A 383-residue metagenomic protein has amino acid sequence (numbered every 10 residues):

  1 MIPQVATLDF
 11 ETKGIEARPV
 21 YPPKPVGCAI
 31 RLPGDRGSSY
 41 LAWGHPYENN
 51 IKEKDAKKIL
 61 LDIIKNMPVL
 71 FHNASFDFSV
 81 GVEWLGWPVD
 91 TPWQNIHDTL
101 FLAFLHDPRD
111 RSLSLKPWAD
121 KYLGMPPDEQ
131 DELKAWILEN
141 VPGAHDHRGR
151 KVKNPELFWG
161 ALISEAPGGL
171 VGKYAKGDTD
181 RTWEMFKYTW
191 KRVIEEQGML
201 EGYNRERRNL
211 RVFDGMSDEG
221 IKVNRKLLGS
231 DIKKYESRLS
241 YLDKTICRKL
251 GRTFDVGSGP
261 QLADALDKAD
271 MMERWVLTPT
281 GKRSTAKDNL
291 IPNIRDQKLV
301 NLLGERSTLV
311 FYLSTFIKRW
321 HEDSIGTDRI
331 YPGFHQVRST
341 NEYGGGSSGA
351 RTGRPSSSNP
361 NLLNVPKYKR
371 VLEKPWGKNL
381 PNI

Functional and structural regions predicted by a protein language model:
M1-I30, G37-S38, D110, D120-P127 (+1 more regions): Conserved "right-hand" nucleotidyltransferase catalytic core of DNA-directed polymerases
M1-V5, F10-F78, V82-E83: Conserved non-catalytic scaffold segment of RNase H-like nuclease domains
T7-L8, H72, I96-F101, N382-I383: Conserved catalytic palm subdomain of right-hand nucleotidyl-transferase polymerases, strongest for RNA-directed enzymes
R18, C28, S75-P88, L102-H106 (+1 more regions): Short active-site loop/helix that positions an aromatic residue
D62, S79-E83, F104, P117-K121 (+3 more regions): Residue-level signal for well-ordered alpha-helical scaffold segments within enzymatic catalytic domains
D77-G81, S112-L115, D128-D131: Switch/connector loops and helix/strand junctions flanking conserved nucleotide-binding motifs in nucleotide-processing
P88-P108, L115-P117: Conserved beta-strand -> loop -> alpha-helix junction used to position metal-binding or nucleic-acid-contacting
